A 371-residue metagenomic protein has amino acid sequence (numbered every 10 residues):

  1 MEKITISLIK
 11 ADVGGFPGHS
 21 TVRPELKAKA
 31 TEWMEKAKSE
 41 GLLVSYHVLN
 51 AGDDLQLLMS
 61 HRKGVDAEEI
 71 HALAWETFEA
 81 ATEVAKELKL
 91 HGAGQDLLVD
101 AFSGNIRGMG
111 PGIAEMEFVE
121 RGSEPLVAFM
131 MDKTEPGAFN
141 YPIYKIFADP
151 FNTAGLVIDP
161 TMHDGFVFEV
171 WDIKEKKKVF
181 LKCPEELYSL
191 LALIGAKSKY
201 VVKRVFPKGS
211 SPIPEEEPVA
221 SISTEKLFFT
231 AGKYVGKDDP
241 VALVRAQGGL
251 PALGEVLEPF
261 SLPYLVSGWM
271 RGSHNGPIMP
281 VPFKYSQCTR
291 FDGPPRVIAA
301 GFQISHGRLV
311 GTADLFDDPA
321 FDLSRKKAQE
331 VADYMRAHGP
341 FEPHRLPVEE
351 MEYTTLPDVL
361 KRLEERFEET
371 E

Functional and structural regions predicted by a protein language model:
M1-E371: Regulatory and interdomain segments flanking nucleotide-handling catalytic cores in signaling/defense enzymes
